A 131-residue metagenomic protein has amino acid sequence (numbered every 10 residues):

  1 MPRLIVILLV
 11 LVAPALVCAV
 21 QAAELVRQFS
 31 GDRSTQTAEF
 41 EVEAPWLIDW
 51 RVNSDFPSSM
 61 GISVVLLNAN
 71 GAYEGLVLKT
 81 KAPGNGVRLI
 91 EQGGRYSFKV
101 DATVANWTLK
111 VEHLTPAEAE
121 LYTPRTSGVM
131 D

Functional and structural regions predicted by a protein language model:
M1-P2: N-terminal secretory signal peptides that target proteins for export/translocation
I7-A15: Bacterial N-terminal signal peptides
Q21-D131: Acidic, Ser/Thr/Pro
